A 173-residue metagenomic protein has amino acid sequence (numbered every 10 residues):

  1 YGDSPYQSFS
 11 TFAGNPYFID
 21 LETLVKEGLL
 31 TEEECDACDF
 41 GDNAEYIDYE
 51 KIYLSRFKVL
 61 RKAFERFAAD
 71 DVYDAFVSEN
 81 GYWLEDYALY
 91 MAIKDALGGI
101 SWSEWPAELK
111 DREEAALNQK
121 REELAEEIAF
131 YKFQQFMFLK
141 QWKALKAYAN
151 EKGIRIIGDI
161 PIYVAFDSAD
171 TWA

Functional and structural regions predicted by a protein language model:
Y1-W172: Acidic/aromatic-lined carbohydrate-recognition and catalytic surfaces of CAZymes acting on diverse glycans
